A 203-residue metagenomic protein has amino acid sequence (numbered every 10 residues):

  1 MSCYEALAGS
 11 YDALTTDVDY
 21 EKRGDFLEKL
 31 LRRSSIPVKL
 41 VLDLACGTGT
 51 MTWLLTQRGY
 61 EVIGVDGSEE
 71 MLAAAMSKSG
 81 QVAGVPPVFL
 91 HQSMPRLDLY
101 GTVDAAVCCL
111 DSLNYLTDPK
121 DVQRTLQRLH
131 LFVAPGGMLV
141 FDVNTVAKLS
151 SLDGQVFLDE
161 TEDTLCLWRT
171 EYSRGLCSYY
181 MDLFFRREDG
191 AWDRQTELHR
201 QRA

Functional and structural regions predicted by a protein language model:
M1-P37: Conserved class I S-adenosyl-L-methionine
V38-A45: Conserved class I S-adenosyl-L-methionine
L42, T50-R96: Class I SAM-dependent methyltransferase SAM/SAH-binding core
D98-A105: A short acidic, Gly/Pro-enriched loop at the edge of an enzyme's catalytic core that lines a small-molecule cofactor
C109-D111: Residues lining the SAM
N114-L116: A short His-aromatic
Q123-P135: A short glycine-rich, Lys/Arg-flanked "PGG" loop and its adjoining helix->strand segment in the class I
V140-A203: SAM-dependent methyltransferase
